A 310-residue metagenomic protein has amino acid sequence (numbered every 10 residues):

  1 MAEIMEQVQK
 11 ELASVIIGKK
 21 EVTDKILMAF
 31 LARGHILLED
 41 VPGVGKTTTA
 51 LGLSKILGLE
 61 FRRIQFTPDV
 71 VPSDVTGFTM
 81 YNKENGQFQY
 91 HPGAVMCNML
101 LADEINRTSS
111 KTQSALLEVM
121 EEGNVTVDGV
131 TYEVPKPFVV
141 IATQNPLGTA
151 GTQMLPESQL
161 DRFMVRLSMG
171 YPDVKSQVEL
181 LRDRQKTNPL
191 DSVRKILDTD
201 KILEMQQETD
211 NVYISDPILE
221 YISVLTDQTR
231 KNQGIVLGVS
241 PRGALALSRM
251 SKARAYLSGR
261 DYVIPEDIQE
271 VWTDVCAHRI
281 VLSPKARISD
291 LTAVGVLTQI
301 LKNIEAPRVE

Functional and structural regions predicted by a protein language model:
A2-V44, D227: Pre-Walker A (pre-P-loop) alpha-helix and adjacent loop at the N terminus of AAA/AAA+ ATPase modules, a conserved
K25-M28, Y81-L101: Conserved alpha-helical scaffold flanking the Walker A/P-loop in AAA+ ATPase domains
F30-T67: Walker A/P-loop
D40, D103-E104, A115: Walker B catalytic acidic pair
V41, V75, T143: P-loop (Walker A) phosphate-binding loop of NTP-binding proteins
I56-E84: AAA+/P-loop NTPase substrate/partner-engagement loops
N82-Q87, T108, T112, M120-V212 (+1 more regions): Canonical AAA+ ATPase core
K231-E310: C-terminal engagement/docking regions of AAA+ P-loop ATPases
